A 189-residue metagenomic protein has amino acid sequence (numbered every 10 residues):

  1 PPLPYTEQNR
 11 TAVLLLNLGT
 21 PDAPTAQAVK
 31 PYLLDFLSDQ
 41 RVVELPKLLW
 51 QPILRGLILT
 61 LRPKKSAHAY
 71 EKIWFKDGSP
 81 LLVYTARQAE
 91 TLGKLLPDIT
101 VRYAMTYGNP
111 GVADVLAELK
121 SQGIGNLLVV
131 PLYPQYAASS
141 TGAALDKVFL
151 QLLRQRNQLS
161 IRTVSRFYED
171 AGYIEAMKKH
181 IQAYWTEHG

Functional and structural regions predicted by a protein language model:
P1-G189: Active-site-proximal alpha-helix that buttresses catalytic centers in soluble enzyme cores
